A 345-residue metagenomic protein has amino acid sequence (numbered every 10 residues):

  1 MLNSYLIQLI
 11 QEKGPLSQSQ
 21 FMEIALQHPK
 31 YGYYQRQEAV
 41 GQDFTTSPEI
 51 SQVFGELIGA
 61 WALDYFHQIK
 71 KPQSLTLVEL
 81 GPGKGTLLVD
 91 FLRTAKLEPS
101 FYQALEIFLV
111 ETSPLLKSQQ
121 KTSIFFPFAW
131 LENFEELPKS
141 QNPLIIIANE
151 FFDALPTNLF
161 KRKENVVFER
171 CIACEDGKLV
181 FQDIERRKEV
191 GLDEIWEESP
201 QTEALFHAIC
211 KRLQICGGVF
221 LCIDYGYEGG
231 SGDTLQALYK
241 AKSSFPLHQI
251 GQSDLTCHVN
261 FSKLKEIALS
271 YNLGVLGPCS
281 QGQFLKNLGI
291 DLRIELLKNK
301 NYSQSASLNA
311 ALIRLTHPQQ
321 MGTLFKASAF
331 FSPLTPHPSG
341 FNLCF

Functional and structural regions predicted by a protein language model:
M1-L80, K84-L137, F160, L292 (+2 more regions): Rossmann-like AdoMet
A25, I146, L264: A residue-level signal for conserved active-site and pocket-lining positions in enzyme catalytic cores
S74-T76, I145, V219: Structural motif
V78-L80, V110, I146-N149, I223: Active-site flanking residues adjacent to catalytic metal/cofactor-binding acidic residues
P114, F152, Y227: Short, glycine/acidic-enriched loop or turn micro-motifs at the edges of active sites
E136-I145: A short acidic, Gly/Pro-enriched loop at the edge of an enzyme's catalytic core that lines a small-molecule cofactor
I145-G191, L235-P246: A mobile, often basic/glycine-rich helix-loop segment that functions as the active-site lid/recognition loop
R187-F345: Long, Lys/Arg- and hydrophobic-enriched amphipathic alpha-helices
